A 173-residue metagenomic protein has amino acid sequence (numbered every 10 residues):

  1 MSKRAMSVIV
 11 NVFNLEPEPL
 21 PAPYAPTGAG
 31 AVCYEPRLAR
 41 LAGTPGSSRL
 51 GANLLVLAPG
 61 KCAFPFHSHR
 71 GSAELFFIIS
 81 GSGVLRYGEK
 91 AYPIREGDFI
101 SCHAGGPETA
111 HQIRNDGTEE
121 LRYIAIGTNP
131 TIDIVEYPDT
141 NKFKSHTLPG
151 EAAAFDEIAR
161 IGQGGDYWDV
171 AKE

Functional and structural regions predicted by a protein language model:
M1-R49, E136-E173: A short, N-terminal "cap"/entry segment at the start of jelly-roll beta-barrel domains of the cupin/DSBH fold
E35-R40, N53-H69, H103-A104: Conserved short histidine dyad/triad with adjacent acidic residue
G51, S72, P107: Exposed loop/turn and edge beta-strand positions of beta-sandwich/beta-sheet ligand-binding modules
L54-P59, S68-R86, I126-P130: Short, conserved beta-strand element in jelly-roll/cupin
E89-G105: Short acidic-glycine-tyrosine-enriched beta hairpin
A104-D133: Ligand-binding loop in jelly-roll beta-barrel domains
